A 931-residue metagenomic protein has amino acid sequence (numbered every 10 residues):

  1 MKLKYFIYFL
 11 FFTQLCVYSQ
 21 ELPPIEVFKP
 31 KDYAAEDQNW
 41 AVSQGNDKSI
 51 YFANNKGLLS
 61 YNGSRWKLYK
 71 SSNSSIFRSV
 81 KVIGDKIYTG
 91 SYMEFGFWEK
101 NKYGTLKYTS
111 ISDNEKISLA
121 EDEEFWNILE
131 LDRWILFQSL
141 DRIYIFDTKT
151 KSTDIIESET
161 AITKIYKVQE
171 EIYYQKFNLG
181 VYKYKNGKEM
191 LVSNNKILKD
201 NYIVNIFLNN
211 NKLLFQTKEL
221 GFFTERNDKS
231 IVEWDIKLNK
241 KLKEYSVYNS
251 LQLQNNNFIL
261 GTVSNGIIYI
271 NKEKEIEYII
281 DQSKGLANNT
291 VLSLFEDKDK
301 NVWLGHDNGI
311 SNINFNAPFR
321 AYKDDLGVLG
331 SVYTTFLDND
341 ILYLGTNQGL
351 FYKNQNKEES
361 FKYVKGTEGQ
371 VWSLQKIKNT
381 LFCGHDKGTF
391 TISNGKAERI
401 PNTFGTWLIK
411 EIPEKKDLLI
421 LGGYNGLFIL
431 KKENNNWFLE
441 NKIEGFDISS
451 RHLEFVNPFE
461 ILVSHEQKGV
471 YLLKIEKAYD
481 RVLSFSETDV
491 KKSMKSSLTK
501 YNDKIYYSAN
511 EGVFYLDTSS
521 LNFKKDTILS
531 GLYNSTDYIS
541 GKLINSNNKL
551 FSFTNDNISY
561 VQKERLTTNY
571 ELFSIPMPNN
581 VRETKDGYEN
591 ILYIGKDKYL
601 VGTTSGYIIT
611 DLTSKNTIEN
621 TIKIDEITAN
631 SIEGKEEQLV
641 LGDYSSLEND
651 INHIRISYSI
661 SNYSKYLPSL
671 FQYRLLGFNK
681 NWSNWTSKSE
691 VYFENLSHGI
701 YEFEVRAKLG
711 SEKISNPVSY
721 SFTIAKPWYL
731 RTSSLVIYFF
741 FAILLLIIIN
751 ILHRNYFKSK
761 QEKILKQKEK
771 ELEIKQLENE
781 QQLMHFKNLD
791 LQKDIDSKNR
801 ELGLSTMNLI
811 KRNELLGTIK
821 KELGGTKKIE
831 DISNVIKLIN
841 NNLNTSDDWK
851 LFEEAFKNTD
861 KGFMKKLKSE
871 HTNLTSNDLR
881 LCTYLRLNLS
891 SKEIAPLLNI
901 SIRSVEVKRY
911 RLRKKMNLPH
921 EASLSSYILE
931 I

Functional and structural regions predicted by a protein language model:
M1-I724, R731, F740-I747: Carboxylate-rich, polar loop motifs that coordinate divalent cations or form catalytic acidic clusters
L3-Y5, L136, I420, Y599 (+5 more regions): Hydrophobic alpha-helical segments, especially transmembrane helices and their immediate juxtamembrane helical caps
L119-D122, D154, K196-N201, E583 (+4 more regions): Inter-domain helical "communication" segments and dimerization helices that couple sensory or membrane-embedded modules
F319-D324, S734, L744-E814, K821: Cytosolic signal-transmission helices at domain junctions
Y333-T334, K793, K865: PAS-family sensory domains
K635, G642, S659-A725, L730 (+4 more regions): Cytosolic nucleotide-binding catalytic cores of signal-transduction proteins
